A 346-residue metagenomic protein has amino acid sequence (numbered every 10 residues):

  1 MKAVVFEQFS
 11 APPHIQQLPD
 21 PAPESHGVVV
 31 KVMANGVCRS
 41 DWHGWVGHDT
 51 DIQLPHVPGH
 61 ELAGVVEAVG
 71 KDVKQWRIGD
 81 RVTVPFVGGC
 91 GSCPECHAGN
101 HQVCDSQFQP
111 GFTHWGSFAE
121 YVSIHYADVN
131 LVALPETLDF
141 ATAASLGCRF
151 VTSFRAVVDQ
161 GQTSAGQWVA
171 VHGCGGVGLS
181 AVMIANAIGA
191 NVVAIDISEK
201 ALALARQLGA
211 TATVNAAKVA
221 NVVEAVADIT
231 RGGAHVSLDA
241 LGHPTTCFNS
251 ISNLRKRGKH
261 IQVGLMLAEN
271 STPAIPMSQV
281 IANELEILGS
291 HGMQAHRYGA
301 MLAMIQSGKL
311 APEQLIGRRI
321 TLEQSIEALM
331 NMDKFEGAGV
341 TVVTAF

Functional and structural regions predicted by a protein language model:
M1, F248-S252, Q294-F346: C-terminal hydrophobic helical "lid"/dimerization subdomain of Rossmann-like NAD(P)H-dependent oxidoreductases
P19-N35, H48-P94, P135-L138: Glycine-rich beta-strand-centered segment in the early N-terminal region that forms part of a ligand/cofactor-binding
M33-A34, K71, V87, H101 (+3 more regions): Short, surface-exposed secondary-structure boundary micro-motifs
V82, L138-V219, E224: Mid-domain Rossmann-like dinucleotide-binding core that forms the NAD(H)/NADP(H) cofactor-binding site
C90-H172: NAD(P)H dinucleotide-binding glycine-rich loop of Rossmann-like/cofactor-binding domains, especially the beta1-alpha1
P244-S307, A345-F346: Glycine-rich phosphate-binding loop and adjacent beta-alpha segment of Rossmann(oid) nucleotide-cofactor-binding
